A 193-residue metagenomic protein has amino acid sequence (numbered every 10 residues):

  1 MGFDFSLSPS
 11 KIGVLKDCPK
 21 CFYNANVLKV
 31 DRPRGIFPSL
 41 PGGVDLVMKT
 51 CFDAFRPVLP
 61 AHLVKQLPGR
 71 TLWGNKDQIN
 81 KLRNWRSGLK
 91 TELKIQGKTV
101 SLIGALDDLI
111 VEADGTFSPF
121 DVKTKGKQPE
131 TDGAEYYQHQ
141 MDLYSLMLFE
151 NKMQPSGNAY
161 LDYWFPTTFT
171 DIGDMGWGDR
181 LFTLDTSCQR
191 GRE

Functional and structural regions predicted by a protein language model:
M1-T116: Metal-dependent nuclease catalytic cores that hydrolyze phosphodiester bonds in DNA/RNA, characterized by
F5-L7, F149-E193: Metal-dependent nuclease catalytic regions and adjoining charged, substrate-binding loops involved in nucleic-acid end
V27-P33, V122-T124, D174-G178: Short acidic (Asp/Glu) and glycine-rich catalytic loops that position anionic groups and cofactors
K29, K125-K127, F165-T168: Short, solvent-exposed loop/turn segments at secondary-structure junctions
D107-L109, G115-V122, G157-Y163: Conserved active-site beta-strand-loop modules that form the wall/rim of enzyme catalytic pockets and either contain
V122-D132: Short beta-strand-loop-alpha-helix junction that forms the active-site gateway of nucleic-acid-processing nucleases
Y137-F149: An active-site-proximal "capping" alpha-helix that borders the catalytic cofactor pocket
